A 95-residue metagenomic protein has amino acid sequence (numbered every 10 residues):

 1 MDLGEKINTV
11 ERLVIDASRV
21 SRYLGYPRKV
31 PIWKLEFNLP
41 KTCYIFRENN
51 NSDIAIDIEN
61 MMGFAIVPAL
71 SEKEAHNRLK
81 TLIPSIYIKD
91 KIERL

Functional and structural regions predicted by a protein language model:
D2-N50: Short N-terminal "domain-start" leader segments that mark the transition from disordered tails or signal peptides into
D2-Y23, F64, E72, H76-L95: Short, mixed-charge low-complexity intrinsically disordered segments
W33-L35, I45, V67-A69, A75 (+1 more regions): Hydrophobic beta-strand residues in large extracellular and virion-surface proteins
E36-N38, E59, L70, E93: A structural detector for beta-sheet-dominated domains
C43, I54, I86-Y87: Short glycine-aromatic motifs
N49-N50, I54-K73: A short, exposed loop/beta-hairpin motif centered on an aromatic-Gly-Thr core
